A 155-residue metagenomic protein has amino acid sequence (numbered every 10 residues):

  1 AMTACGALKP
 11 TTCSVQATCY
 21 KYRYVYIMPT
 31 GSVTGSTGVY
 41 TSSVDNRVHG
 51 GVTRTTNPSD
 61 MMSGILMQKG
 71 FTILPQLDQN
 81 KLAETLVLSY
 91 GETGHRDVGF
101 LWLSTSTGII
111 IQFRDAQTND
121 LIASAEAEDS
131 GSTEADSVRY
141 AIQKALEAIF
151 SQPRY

Functional and structural regions predicted by a protein language model:
A1-K69, R154-Y155: A structural "domain/chain start" motif
N46, S63-D136, Y140-Q143: Surface-exposed short loop/turn segments
Y140-Y155: Short, solvent-exposed cationic patches
